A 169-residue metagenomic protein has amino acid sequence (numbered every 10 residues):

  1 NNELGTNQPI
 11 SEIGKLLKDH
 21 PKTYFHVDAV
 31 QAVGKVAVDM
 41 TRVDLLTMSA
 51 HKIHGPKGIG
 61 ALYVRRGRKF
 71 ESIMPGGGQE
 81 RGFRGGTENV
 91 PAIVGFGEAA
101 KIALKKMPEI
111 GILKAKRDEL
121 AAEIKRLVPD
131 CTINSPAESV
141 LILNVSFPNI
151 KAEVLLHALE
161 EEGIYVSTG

Functional and structural regions predicted by a protein language model:
N1-G169: Pyridoxal 5′-phosphate
